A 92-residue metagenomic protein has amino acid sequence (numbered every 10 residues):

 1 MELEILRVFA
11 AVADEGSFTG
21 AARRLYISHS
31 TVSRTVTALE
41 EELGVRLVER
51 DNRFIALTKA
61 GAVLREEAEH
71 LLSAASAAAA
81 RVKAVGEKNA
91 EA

Functional and structural regions predicted by a protein language model:
E2-I5, G61, A68: The N-cap/first-turn positions of alpha helices within or immediately adjacent to helix-turn-helix DNA-binding domains
A11-Y26: Short helix-boundary/capping micro-motifs
S17-F18, V36, R50: Helix-turn-helix DNA-binding elements, focusing on the entry/boundary residues of the two helices that contact DNA
R23, E41, A62: Alpha-helical residues within the helix-turn-helix
S28-T31, T35-A38: Residues within the DNA-recognition helix of helix-turn-helix
E40-L57: A short LG(V/I)-centered, amphipathic sequence patch enriched for acidic residue(s) preceding the LG motif
A75-K83: A short, exposed helix-loop element centered on a Lys and neighboring polar residues
A84-A92: Interdomain hinge and pocket-entrance segments immediately C-terminal to HTH DNA-binding domains
